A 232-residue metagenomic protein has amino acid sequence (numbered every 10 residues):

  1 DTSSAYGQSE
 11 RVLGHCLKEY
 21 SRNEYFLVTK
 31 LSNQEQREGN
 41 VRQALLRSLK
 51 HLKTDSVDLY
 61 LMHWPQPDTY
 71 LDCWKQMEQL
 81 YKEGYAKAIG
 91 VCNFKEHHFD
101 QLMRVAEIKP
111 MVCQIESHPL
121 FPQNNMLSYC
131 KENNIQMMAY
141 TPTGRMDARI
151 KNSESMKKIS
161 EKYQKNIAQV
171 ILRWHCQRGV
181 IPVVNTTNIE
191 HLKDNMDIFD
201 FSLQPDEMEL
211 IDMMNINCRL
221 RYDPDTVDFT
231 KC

Functional and structural regions predicted by a protein language model:
D1-S4, D58-L61, G90, Q114: Residues embedded in well-ordered beta-strands within globular domains across many folds
D1-Y25, D55, T143-G144, K231: N-terminal binding-site loop/beta-alpha segment at the start of enzyme catalytic domains that lines or forms
R11, R42-Q43, S153-E154: A generic alpha-helix surface/boundary motif
G14-E24, L46-D55, Q79-Y81, M103-A106 (+1 more regions): Acidic (Asp/Glu)-rich catalytic clusters
N23-Q36, D58-H63, N93: A short, structured active-site edge motif that brings together acidic residues
R37-L52, D72, H97-D100, F121-P122: Short, acidic/polar
W64-C232: Beta/alpha (TIM)-barrel catalytic core signal, keyed to glycine-rich beta->alpha loops juxtaposed to Asp/Glu that bind
